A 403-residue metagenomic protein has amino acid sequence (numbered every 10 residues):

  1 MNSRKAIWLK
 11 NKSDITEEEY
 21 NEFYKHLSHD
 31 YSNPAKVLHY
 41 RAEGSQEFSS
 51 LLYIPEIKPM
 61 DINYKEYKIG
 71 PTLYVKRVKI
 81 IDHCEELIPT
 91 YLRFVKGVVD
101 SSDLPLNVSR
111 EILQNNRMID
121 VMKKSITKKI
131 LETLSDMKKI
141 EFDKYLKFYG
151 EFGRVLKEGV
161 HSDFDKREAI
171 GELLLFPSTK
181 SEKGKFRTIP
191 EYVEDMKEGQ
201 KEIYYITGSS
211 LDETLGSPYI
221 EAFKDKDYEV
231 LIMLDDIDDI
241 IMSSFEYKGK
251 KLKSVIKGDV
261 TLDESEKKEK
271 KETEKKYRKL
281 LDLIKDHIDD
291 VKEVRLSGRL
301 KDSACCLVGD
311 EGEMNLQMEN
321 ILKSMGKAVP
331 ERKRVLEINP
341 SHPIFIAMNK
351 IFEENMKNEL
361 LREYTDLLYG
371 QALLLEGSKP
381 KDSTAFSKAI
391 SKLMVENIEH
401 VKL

Functional and structural regions predicted by a protein language model:
M1-L403: Conserved GHKL (Bergerat-fold) ATPase module
